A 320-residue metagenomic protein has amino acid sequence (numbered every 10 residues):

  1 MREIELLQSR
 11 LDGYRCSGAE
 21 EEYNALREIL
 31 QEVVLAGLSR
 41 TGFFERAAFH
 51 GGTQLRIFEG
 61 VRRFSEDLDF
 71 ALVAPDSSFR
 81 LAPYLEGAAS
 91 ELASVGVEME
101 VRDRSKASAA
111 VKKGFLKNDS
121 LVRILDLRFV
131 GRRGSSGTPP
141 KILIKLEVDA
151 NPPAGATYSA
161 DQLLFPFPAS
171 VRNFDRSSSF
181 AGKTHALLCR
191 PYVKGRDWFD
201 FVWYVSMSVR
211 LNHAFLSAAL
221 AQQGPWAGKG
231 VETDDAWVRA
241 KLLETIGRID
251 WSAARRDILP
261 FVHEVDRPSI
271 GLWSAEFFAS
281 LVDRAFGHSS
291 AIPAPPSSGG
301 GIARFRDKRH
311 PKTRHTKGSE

Functional and structural regions predicted by a protein language model:
M1-A47, F58-V61, V73-E320: Structured mid-to-C-terminal alpha-helical surface segments
H50-T53: Glycine-rich beta-strand-to-loop/alpha-helix junction loops that act as flexible
S65: Anion-coordinating catalytic cores for phosphoryl-, nucleotidyl-, and glycosidic chemistry
L68: Structural signature of FAD isoalloxazine-binding scaffolds in flavoprotein oxidoreductases
